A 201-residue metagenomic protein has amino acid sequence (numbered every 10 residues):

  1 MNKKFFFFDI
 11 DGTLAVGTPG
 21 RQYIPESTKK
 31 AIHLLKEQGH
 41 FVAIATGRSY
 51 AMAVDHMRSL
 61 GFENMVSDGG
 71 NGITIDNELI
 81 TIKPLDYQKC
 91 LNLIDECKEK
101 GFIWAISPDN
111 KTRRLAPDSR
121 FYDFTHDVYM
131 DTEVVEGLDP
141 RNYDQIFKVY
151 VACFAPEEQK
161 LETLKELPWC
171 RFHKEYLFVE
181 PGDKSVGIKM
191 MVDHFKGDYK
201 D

Functional and structural regions predicted by a protein language model:
M1, D11-L14, R48-H56, K174: N-terminal-biased segments
N2-R21, I44: Asp-based phosphoryl-transfer active-site loop
F5-F7, N64, G197, D201: Hydrophobic "anchor" residues on beta-strands that sit immediately upstream of conserved functional sites
F7-G12, G72-T74, P140-N142, L167-R171: Short, basic/glycine-rich phosphate-binding loops at helix/coil junctions that contact nucleotide phosphates
P19-Q22, V42-I44, I82-K83, D127-V128 (+1 more regions): Short, flexible loop segments at the rims of nucleotide/cofactor-binding pockets, characterized by
Q22-S27, V149: Substrate-gripping "pore-loop 1 plus following alpha2 helix"
S27-R120: Active-site phosphate-binding/coordination module
F102, S107-D201: Conserved acidic, metal-coordinating active-site core of Asp-based, Mg2+-dependent phosphoryl-transfer enzymes
